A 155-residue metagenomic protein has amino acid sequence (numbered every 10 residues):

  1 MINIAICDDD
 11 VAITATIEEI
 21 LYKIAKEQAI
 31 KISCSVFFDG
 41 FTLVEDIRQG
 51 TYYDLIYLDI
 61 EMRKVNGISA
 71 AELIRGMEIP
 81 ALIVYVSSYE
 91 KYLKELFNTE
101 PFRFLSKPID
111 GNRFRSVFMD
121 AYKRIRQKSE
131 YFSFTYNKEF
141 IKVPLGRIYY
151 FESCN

Functional and structural regions predicted by a protein language model:
I2, I32, A81: Switch/coupling loops of ABC transporter nucleotide-binding domains
I2-L21, I56: Conserved acidic segment of CheY-like receiver
I6, V36, Y85-V86: Conserved SAM-binding loop
A15-I24, L43-V44, A71: Short, well-ordered amphipathic alpha-helices
K26-D39, D46: Short hydrophobic/Thr-rich beta-strand motif most characteristic of the beta2 strand and flanking loop of CheY-like
F41-Q127: CheY-like receiver
S116-N155: Conserved binding/recognition cores within well-folded domains
